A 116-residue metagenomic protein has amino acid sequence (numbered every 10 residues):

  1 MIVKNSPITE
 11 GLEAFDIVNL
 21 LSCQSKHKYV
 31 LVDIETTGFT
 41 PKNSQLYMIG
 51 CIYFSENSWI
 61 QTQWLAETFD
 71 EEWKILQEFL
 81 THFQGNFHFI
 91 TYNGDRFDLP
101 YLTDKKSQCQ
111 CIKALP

Functional and structural regions predicted by a protein language model:
M1-E10, L46, Q61-W64, F89: Generic preference for hydrophobic/aromatic residues in regular secondary structure cores
M1-K26: N-terminal accessory regions of nucleic-acid-interacting proteins
L20-S25, F39-K42, L80-Q84, K113-A114: Short, charge-rich binding segments
C23, C51, C109-C111: Generic recognition of cysteine residues
K28-T37: Two-metal-ion RNase H-like nuclease active-site motif
T36, T40-S55, Q61, A66: RNase H-like nuclease fold core
E56-P116: Conserved DEDDh/DEDDy metal-dependent 3′-5′ exonuclease domain
